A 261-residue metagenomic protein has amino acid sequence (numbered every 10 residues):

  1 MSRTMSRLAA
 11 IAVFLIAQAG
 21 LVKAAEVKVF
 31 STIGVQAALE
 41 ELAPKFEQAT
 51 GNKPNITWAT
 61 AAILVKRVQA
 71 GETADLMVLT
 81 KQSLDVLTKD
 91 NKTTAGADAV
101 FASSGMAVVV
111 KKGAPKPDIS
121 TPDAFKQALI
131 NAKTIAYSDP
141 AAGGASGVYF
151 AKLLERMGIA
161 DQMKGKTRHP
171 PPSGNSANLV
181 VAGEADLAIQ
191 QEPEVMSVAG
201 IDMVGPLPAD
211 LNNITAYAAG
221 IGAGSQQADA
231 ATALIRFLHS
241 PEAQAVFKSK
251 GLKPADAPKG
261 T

Functional and structural regions predicted by a protein language model:
M1-A10, A17-L21: Bacterial N-terminal signal peptides that target proteins for export
V22-A62, K66-T73, V78-S104, V110-T261: Exported/periplasmic ABC-transporter solute-binding proteins
